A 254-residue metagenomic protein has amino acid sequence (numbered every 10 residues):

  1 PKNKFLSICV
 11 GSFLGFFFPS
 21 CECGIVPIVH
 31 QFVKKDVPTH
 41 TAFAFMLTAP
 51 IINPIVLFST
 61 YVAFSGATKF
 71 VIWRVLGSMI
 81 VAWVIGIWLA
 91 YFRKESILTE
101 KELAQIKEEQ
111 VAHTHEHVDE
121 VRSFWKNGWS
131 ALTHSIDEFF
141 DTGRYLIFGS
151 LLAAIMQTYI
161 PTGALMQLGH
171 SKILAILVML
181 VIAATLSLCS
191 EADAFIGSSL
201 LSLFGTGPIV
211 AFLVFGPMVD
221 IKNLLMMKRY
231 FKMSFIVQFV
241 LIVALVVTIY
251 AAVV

Functional and structural regions predicted by a protein language model:
P1, F5, K34, F64 (+1 more regions): Juxtamembrane loop-helix boundary motifs flanking transmembrane segments in multi-pass membrane proteins
P1-C9, S171-I176: Loop-to-helix transition at the N-terminal end of transmembrane alpha-helices
G15-L76, Q157-F235: Membrane-interfacial helix-loop connectors
I72-L180, V237-V254: Selected transmembrane alpha-helices and immediately adjacent juxtamembrane segments of polytopic inner-membrane
